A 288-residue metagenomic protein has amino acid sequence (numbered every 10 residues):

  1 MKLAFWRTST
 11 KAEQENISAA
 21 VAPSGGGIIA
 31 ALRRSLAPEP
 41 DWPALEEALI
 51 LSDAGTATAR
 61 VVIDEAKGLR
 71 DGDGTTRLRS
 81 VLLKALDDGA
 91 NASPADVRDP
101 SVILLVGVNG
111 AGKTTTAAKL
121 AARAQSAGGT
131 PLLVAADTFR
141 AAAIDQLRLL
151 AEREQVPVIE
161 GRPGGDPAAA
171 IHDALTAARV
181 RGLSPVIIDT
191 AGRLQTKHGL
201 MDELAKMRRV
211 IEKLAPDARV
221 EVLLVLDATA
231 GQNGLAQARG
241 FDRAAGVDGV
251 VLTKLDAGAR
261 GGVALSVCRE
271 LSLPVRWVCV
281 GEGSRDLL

Functional and structural regions predicted by a protein language model:
M1-L105, L120, S126-L133, R153: Non-catalytic terminal/linker segments enriched in charged/polar, low-complexity residues
L83, D87-L288: P-loop/Walker A NTP-binding module and the surrounding RecA-like catalytic core of P-loop NTPases
